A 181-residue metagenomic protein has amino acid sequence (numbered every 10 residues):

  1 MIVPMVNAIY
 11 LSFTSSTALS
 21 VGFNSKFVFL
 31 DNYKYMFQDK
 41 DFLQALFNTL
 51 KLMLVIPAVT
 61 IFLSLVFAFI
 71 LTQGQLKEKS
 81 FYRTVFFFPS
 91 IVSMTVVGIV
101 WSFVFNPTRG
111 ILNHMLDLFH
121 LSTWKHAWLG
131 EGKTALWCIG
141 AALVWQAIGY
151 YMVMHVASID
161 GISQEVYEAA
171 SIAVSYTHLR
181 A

Functional and structural regions predicted by a protein language model:
M1-R180: A structural signal for multi-pass alpha-helical bundles of membrane permease subunits that mediate small-molecule
